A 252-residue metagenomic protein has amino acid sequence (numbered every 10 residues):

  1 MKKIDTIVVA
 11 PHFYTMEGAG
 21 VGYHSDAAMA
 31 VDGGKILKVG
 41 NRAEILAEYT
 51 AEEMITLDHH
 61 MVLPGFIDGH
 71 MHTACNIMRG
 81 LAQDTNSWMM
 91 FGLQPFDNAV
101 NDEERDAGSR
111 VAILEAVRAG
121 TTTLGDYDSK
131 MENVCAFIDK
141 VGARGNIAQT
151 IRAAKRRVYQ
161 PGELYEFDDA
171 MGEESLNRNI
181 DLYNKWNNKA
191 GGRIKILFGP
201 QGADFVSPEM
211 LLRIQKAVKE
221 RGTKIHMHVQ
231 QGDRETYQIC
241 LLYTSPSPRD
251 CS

Functional and structural regions predicted by a protein language model:
M1-E48: N-terminal metal-binding scaffold of metallo-dependent hydrolase/deaminase domains
K3-A10, A47-W88, R110-R118: Replace "His-x-His-based motif
P11, M29, G34, H59 (+5 more regions): Divalent metal-coordination and catalytic microenvironments
G69, G145-I147, I196-P200, I225-M227: Hydrophobic faces of well-ordered beta-strands that scaffold small-molecule active sites in alpha/beta enzyme cores
R79-A143, S175-G191: Alpha-helical scaffold segments that flank or form the walls of functional sites
K130, I151-A153, G202-D204, Q231-D233: Active-site-proximal loop/turn and secondary-structure-junction residues that shape catalytic pockets, frequently
P200-L211: Active-site glycine- and acidic-residue-rich loops that bind and position anionic ligands or nucleotide-like cofactors
Y243-S252: Single conserved hydrophobic/aromatic residue that forms the stacking wall/gate of nucleotide- or nucleobase-binding
